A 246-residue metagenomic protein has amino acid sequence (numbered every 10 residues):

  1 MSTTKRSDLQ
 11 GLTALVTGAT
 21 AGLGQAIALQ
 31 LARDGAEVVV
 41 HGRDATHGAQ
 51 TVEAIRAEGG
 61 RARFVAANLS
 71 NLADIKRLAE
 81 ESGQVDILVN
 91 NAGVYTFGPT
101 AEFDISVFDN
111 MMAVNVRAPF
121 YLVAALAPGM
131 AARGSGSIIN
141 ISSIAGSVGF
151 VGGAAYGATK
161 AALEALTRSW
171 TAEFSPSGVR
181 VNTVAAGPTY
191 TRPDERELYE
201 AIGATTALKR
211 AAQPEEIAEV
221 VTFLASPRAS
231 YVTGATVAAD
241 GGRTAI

Functional and structural regions predicted by a protein language model:
T13, T20-A21, D44: Conserved glycine-rich cofactor-binding loop
P99-T100, D104-D109, I138, D194 (+1 more regions): Substrate-binding pocket helix/loop in short-chain dehydrogenase/reductase
A101, V148-A154, P176, K209 (+1 more regions): Active-site loop immediately N-terminal to the catalytic Tyr-X3-Lys motif of short-chain dehydrogenase/reductase
F120, R210-A239, T244-A245: C-terminal substrate-recognition "lid" of short-chain dehydrogenase/reductases
V123, T159, T167: Active-site helix of classical SDR
P128, A172-P176, S230: Alpha-helical segment proximal to the catalytic Tyr-Lys
S143: Residue(s) in the substrate-gating loop at a strand-loop-helix junction that position the organic substrate next
